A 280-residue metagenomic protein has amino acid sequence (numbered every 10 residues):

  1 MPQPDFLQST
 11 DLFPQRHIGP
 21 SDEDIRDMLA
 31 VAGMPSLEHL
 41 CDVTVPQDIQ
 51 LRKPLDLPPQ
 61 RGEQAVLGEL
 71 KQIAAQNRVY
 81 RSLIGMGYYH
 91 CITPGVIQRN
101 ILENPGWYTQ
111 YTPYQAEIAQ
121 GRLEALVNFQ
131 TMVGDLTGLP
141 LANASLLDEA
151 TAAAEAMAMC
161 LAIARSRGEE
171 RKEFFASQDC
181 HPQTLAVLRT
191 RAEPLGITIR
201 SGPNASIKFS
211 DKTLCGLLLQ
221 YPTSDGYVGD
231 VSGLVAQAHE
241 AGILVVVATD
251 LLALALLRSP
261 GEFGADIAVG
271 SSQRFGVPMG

Functional and structural regions predicted by a protein language model:
M1-P20: Charged, compositionally biased N-terminal leader segments and the immediate start of the first structured element
L7, N104-A116, G134-L139, G168-R171 (+2 more regions): Gly-rich Lys/Arg/Thr-decorated short loops/hinges at beta-loop-alpha junctions or inter-strand turns that position
P20, D42-N128, G134: N-terminal entrance/gating region of PLP-dependent enzymes' catalytic architecture
P20-C41: Mature N-terminal segment immediately following signal peptide/propeptide cleavage in secreted/periplasmic
M34-D48, A265-G270: TRNA-binding/sensing appendages of the translation machinery
G62-L67, Q130, A142-E169: Conserved beta-loop-alpha segment that forms the PLP phosphate-binding cup at the N-terminus of a helix
Y114-I118, R122, D135-E155: Short loop-beta-helix segment that forms the pyridoxal 5′-phosphate
T151-G280: Conserved PLP-enzyme active-site core in the AAT-like
